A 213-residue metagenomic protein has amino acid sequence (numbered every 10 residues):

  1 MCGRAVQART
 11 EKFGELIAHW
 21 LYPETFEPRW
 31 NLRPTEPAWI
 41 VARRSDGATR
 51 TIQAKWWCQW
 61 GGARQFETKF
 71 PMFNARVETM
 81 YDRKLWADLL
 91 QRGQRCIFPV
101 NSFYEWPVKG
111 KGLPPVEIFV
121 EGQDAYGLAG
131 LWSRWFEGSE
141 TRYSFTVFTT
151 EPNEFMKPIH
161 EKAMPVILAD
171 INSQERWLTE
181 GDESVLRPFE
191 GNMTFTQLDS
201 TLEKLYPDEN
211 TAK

Functional and structural regions predicted by a protein language model:
M1-K213: Short linear sequence motif anchored by a di-proline
